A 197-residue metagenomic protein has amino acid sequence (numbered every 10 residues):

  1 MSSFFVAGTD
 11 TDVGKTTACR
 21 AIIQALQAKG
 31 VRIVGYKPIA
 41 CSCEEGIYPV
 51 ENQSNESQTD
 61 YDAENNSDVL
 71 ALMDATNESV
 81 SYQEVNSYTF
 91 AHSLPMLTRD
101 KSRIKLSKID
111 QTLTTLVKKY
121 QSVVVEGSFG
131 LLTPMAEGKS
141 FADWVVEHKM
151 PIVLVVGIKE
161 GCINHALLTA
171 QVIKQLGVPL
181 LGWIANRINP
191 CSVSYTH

Functional and structural regions predicted by a protein language model:
M1-F4: Extreme N-terminal starter segment of soluble prokaryotic enzymes
T9, W183-C191: G-domain G4 guanine-recognition motif of GTPases
K15: Conserved lysine of the Walker
A18: Hydrophobic positions on the alpha1 helix immediately C-terminal to the Walker A/P-loop
A21-S102: N-terminal phosphate/diphosphate-binding loop that engages ATP/GTP or pyrophosphate donors across diverse enzyme folds
P95-M135: Phosphate-binding/switch loop-helix module in NTP-utilizing enzymes
G138-I158: Inter-motif core of Ras-like GTPase G domains
T196-H197: Conserved small/polar residues in nucleotide/adenosyl-binding loops
